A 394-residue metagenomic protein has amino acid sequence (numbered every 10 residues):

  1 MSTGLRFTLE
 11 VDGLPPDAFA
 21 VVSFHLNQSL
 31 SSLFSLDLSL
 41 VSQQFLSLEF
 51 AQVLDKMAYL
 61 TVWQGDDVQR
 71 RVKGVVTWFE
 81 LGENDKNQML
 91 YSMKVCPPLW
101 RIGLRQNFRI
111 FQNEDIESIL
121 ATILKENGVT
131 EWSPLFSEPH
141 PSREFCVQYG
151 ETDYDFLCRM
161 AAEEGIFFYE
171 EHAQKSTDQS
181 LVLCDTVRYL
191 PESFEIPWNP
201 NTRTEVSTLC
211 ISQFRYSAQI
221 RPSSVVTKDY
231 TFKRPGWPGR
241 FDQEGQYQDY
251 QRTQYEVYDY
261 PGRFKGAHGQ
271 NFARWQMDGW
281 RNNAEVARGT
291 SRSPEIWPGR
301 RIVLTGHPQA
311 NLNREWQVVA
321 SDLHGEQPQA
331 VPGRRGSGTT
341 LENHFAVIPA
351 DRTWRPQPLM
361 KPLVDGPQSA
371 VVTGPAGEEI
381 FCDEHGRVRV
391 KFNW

Functional and structural regions predicted by a protein language model:
M1-W394: Amphipathic alpha-helical and helix-coil boundary elements used as assembly and membrane-proximal scaffolds
